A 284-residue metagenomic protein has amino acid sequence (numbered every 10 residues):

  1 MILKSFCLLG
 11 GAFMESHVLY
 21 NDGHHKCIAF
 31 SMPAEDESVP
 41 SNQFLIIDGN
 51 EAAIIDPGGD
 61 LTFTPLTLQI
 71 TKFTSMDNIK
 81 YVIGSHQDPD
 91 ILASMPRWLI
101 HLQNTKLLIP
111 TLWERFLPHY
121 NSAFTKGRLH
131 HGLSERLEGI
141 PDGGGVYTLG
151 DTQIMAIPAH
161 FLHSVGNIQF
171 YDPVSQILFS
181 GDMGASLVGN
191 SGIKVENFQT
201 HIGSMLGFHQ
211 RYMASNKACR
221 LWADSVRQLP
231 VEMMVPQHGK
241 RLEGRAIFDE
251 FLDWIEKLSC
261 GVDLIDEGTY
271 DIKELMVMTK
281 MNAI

Functional and structural regions predicted by a protein language model:
M1-F13: Short, Lys/Arg-enriched N-terminal segments with co-localized hydrophobic residues within the first ~10-30 amino acids
S16-K72, Q169-D172, Q176-S180: Conserved beta-strand hairpin/beta-sheet module of binuclear metal-dependent hydrolase folds, prominently
D22, T111-G166, A214-L221: Metallo-beta-lactamase
I55-P57, I79-Q87, L107-P110, L178-D182 (+1 more regions): Active-site neighborhood of phospho(di)ester-bond hydrolases with catalytic His/Asp-centered motifs
T62, Q87-L92, E114-L117, G143-G145 (+3 more regions): Active-site environment of divalent metal-dependent phosphoester hydrolases
T62, T71-G143, D253-G261: Active-site HxH/HxHxD metal-binding segment of metal-dependent hydrolases
F161-P236, K240-R245: Metallo-beta-lactamase
D249, W254-I284: C-terminal regulatory/interaction regions
